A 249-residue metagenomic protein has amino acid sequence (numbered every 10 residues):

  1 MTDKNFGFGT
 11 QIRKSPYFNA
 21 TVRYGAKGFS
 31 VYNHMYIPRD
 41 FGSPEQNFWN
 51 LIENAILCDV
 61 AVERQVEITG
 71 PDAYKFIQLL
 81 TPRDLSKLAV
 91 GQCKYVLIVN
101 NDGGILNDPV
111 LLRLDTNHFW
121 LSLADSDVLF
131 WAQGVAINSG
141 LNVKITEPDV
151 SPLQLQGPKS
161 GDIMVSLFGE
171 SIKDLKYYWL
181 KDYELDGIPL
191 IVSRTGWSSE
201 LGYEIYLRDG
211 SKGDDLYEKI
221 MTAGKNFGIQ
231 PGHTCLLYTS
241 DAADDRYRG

Functional and structural regions predicted by a protein language model:
M1-V96, G104: Acidic, proline/glycine-enriched N-terminal capping motif
T2, A223, A243-D244: Intrinsic-disorder/low-complexity regions
K14-A20, F41-N47, L97-D102, V128-G134 (+2 more regions): Short, functional N-terminal and low-complexity linear motifs
Y32, P38, P44, N54 (+12 more regions): Surface-exposed loop/turn and secondary-structure junction residues enriched for glycine/proline
G91-D102, T146-L153: Short, glycine/charge-rich beta-strand/loop segments that flank catalytic centers and engage negatively charged groups
N107-S240: Acidic, low-complexity central loop/insert segments
Y238-G249: Single conserved hydrophobic/aromatic residue that forms the stacking wall/gate of nucleotide- or nucleobase-binding
